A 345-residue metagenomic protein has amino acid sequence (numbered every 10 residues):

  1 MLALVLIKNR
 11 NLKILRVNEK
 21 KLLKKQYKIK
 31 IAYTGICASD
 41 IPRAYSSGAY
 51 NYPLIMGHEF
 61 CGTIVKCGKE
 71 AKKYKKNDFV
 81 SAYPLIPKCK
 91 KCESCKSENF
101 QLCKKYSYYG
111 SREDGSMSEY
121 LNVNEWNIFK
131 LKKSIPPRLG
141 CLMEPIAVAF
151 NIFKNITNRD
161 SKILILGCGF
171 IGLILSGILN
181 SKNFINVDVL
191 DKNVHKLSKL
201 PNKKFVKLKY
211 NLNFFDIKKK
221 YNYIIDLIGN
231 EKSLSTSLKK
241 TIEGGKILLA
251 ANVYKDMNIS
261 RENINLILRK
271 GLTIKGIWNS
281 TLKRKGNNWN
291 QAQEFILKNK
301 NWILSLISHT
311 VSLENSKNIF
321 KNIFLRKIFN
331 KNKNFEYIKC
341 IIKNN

Functional and structural regions predicted by a protein language model:
K20-T34, S47-E93, N127, K132-S134: Glycine-rich beta-strand-centered segment in the early N-terminal region that forms part of a ligand/cofactor-binding
S81, I224-I225: N-terminal Rossmann-like NAD(P) cofactor-binding module of classical short-chain dehydrogenase/reductase
K88-L166: NAD(P)H dinucleotide-binding glycine-rich loop of Rossmann-like/cofactor-binding domains, especially the beta1-alpha1
P136-N211: Mid-domain Rossmann-like dinucleotide-binding core that forms the NAD(H)/NADP(H) cofactor-binding site
F215-I224: A short acidic, Gly/Pro-enriched loop at the edge of an enzyme's catalytic core that lines a small-molecule cofactor
K232-K298, N344-N345: Glycine-rich phosphate-binding loop and adjacent beta-alpha segment of Rossmann(oid) nucleotide-cofactor-binding
N287-N345: C-terminal hydrophobic helical "lid"/dimerization subdomain of Rossmann-like NAD(P)H-dependent oxidoreductases
